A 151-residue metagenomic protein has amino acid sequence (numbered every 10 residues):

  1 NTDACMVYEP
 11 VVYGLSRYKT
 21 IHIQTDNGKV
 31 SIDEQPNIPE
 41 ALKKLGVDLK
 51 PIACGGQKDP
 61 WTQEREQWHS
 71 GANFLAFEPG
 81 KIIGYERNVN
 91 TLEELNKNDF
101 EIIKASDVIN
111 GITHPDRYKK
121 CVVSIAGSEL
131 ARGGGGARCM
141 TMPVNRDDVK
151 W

Functional and structural regions predicted by a protein language model:
N1-W151: Histidine/cysteine-enriched polar flanking segments
